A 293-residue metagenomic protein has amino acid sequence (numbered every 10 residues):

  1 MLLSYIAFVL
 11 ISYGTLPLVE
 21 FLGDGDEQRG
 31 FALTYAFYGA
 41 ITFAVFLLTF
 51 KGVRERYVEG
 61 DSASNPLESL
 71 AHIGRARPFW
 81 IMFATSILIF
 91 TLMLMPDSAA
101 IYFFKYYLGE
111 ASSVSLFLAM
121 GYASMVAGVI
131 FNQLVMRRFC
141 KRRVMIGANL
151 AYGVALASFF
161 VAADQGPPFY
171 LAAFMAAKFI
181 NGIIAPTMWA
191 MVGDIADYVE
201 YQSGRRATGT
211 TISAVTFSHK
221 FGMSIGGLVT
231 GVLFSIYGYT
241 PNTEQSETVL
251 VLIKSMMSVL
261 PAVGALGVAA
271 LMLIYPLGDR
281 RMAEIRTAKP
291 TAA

Functional and structural regions predicted by a protein language model:
M1, A111-S112, V199-S218: Loop-to-transmembrane helix entry/capping segments in MFS-fold secondary transporters and related SLC/MFSD carriers
M1-I101, K105-E110, P261-A293: Intracellular loop-helix junctions on the cytosolic face of multi-pass helical membrane proteins
M1-P17, Y122, A214-F234: Glycine-rich segments within core transmembrane alpha-helices of 12-TM secondary carriers
V19, A127-K141: Helix-to-loop junctions at the C-terminal end of transmembrane segments in multipass secondary transporters
R29-A36, A100, Y106-S124, F169 (+1 more regions): Loop-to-transmembrane helix entry
R143-S158: Structural signature of the two symmetry-related core transmembrane helices
F160-F174, I184, A190: Helix-loop junctions at membrane interfaces in 12-TM secondary transporters
I184-S203: Intracellular juxtamembrane helix-capping segments at the cytosolic ends of symmetry-related transmembrane helices
